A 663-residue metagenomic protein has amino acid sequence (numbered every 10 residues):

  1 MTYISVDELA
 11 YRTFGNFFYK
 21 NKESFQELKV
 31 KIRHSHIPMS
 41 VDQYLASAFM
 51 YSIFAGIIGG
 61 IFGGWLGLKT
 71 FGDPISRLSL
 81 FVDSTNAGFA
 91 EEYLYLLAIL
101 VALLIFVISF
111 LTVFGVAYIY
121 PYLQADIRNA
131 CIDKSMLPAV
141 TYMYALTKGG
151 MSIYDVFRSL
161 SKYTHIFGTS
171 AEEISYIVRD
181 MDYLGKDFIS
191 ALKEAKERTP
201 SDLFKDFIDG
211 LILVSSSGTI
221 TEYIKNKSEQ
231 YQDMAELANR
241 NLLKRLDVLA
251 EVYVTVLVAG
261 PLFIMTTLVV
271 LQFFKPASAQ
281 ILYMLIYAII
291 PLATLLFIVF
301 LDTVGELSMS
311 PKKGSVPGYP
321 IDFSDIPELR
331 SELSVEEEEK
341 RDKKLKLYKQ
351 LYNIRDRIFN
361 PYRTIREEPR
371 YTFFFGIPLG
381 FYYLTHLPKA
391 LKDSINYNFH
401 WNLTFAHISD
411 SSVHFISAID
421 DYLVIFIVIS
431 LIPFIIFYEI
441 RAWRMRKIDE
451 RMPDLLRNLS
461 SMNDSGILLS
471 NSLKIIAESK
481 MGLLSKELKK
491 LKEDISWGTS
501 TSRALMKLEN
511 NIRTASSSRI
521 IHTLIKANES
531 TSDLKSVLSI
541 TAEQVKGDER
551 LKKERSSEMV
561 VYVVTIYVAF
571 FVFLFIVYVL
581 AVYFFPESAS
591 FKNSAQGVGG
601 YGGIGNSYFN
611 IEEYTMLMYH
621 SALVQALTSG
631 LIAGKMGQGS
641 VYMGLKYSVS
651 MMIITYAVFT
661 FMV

Functional and structural regions predicted by a protein language model:
M1-H36, V140-L160, K186, L192-A195 (+9 more regions): Hydrophobic alpha-helical segments characteristic of transmembrane helices
M1-I58, W65-A98, Y120, S308-S417 (+2 more regions): Membrane-interfacial amphipathic helices
S40-I53, I132-I166, L242-V248, V252 (+1 more regions): Cytosolic-side membrane-entry/anchor segment at the start of a transmembrane helix
A46-T70, V107-G115, L237-L301, Y371 (+3 more regions): Bilayer-spanning, highly hydrophobic alpha-helical transmembrane segments
A90-E194, D206, I321-E339, I395-E509 (+5 more regions): Juxtamembrane/interface alpha-helical elements of multi-pass membrane proteins
L246, L301-L307, V663: A cytosolic-side transmembrane-helix exit/cap motif
A657-V663: Juxtamembrane boundary at the C-terminal end of a transmembrane helix
